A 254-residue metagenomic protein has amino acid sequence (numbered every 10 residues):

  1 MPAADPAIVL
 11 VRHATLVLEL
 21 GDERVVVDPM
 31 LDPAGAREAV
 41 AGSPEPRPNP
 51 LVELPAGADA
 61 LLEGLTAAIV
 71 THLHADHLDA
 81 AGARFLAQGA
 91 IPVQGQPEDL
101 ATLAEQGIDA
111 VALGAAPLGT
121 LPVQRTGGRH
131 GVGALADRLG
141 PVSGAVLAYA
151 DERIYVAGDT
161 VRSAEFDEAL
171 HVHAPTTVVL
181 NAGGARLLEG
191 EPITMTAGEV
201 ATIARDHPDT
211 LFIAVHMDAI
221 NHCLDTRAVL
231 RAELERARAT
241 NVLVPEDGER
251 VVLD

Functional and structural regions predicted by a protein language model:
M1-A3, G89, Q94-E152, A232-D254: Metallo-beta-lactamase
A4, L10-E23, P117-T176, M195-G198: Catalytic core of the metallo-beta-lactamase
A7-L10, R47-A56, H77, G158-T160 (+1 more regions): Short gly/ser/thr-rich secondary-structure transition/capping motifs
E23-I69, A80-R84, G133-L135, R162-V172: Pre-active-site segment of Zn-dependent metallo-hydrolases
V27-M30, G64-D76, Q94-Q96, Y155-T160 (+3 more regions): Active-site neighborhood of phospho(di)ester-bond hydrolases with catalytic His/Asp-centered motifs
D32-A34, H74-L78, L100-T102, A116-G119 (+5 more regions): Active-site environment of divalent metal-dependent phosphoester hydrolases
D79-G89, H222-L230: Metal-dependent catalytic neighborhoods of phosphoester/phosphodiester hydrolases
V161-D247: Cap/insert and terminal regions of metallo-dependent hydrolase folds
